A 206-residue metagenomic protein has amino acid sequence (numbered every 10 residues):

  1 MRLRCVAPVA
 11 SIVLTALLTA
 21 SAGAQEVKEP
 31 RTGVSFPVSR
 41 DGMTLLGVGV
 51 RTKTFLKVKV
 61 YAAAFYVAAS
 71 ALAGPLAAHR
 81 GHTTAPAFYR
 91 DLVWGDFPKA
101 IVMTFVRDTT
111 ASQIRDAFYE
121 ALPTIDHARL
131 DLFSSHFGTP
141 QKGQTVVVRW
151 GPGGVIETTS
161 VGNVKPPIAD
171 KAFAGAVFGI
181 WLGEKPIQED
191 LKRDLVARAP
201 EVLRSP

Functional and structural regions predicted by a protein language model:
M1-C5: N-terminal secretory signal peptides that target proteins for export/translocation
P8-T19: Bacterial N-terminal signal peptides
A24-A87, V93: N-terminal secretory signal peptides
E29-T32, W150-G154: A short, compositionally biased
S70-G151: Mid-length scaffold segments of soluble, non-membrane domains
T159-V164: Short strand-turn-strand beta-turns centered on an Asx-Gly dipeptide
K165-L191: Flexible glycine-rich active-site/ligand-binding loops centered on an Asp-His dyad
D190-P206: Cysteine/selenocysteine-centered motifs that mediate thiol-based redox chemistry or coordinate metal-sulfur cofactors
